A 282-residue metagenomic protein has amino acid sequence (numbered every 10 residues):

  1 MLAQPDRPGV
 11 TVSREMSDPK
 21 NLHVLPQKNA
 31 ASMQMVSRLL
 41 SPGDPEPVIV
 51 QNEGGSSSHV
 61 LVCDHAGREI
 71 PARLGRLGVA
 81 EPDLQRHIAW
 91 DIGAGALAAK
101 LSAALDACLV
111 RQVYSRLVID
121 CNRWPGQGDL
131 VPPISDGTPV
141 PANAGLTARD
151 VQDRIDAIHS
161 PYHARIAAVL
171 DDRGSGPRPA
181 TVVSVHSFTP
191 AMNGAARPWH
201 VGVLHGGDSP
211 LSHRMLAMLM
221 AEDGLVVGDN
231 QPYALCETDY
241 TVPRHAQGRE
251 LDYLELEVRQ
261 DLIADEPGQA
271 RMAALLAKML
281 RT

Functional and structural regions predicted by a protein language model:
Q4-P5, P71: Proline-rich low-complexity regions
P5-K20: Polybasic, low-complexity intrinsically disordered segments
S17-V182, S187-T282: N-terminal catalytic or cofactor-binding beta/alpha core of small enzyme domains
